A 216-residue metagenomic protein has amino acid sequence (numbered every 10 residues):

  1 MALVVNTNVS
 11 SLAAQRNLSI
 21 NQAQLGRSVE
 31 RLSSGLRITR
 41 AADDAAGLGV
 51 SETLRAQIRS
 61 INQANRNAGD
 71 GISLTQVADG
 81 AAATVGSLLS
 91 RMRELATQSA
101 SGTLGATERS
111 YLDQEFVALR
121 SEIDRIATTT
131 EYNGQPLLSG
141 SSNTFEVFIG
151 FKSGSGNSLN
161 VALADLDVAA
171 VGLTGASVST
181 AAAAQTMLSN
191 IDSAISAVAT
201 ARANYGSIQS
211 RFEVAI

Functional and structural regions predicted by a protein language model:
M1-I216: Primary detection of the long, small/polar-rich alpha-helical "axial" segments characteristic of bacterial flagellar
